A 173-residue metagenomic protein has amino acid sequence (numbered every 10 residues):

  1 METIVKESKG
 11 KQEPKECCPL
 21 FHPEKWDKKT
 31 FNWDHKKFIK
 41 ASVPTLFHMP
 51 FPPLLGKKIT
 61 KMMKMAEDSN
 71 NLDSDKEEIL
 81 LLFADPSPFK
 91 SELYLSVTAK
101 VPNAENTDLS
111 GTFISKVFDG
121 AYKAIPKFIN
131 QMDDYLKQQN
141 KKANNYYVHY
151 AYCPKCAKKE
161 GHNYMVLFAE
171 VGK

Functional and structural regions predicted by a protein language model:
M1-K173: A solvent-exposed interaction/effector surface
